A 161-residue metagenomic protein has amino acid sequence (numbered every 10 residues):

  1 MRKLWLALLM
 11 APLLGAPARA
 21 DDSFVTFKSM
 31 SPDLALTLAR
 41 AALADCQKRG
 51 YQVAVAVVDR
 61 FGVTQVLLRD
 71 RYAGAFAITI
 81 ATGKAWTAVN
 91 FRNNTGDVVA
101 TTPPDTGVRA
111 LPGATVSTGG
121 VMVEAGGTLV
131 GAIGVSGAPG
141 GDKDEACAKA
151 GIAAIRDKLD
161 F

Functional and structural regions predicted by a protein language model:
W5-A16: Bacterial N-terminal signal peptides
A20-F161: Flexible, solvent-exposed loop/hinge segments and secondary-structure transition points
